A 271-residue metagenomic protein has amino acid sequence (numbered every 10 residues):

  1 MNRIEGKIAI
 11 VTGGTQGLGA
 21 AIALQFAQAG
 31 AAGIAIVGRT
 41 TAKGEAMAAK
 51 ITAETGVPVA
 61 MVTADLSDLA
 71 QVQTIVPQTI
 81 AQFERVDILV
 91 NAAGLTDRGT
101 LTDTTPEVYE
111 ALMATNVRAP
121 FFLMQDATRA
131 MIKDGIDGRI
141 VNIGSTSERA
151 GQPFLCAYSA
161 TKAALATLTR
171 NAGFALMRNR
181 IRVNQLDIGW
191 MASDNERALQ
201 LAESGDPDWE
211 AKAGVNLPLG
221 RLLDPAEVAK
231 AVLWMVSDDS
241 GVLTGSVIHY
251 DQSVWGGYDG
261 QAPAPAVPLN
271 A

Functional and structural regions predicted by a protein language model:
I8, T15-Q16, T40: Conserved glycine-rich cofactor-binding loop
V90, M177, R182, L243-G245: Short, small/polar-rich loop/turn modules that mediate ligand/substrate recognition or access, typified
T100-L101, V108-E110, A213: Substrate-binding pocket helix/loop in short-chain dehydrogenase/reductase
M124, T161, T169: Active-site helix of classical SDR
R129, F174-A175, G241: Alpha-helical segment proximal to the catalytic Tyr-Lys
S145: Residue(s) in the substrate-gating loop at a strand-loop-helix junction that position the organic substrate next
T244-A271: Short C-terminal tail/terminal secondary-structure segment of NAD(P)H-dependent dehydrogenase/reductase domains
